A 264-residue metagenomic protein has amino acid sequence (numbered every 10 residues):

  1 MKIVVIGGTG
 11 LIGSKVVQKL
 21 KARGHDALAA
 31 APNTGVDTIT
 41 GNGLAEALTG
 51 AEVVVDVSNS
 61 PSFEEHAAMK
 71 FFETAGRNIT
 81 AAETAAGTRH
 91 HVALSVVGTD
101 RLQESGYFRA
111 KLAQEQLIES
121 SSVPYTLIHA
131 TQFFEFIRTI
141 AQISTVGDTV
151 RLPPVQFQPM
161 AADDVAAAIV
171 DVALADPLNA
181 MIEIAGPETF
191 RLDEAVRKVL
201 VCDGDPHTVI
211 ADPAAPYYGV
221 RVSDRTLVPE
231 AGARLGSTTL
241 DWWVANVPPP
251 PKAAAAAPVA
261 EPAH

Functional and structural regions predicted by a protein language model:
M1-R23: N-terminal Rossmann NAD(P)H-binding glycine-rich loop of SDR-like oxidoreductase domains
I12, V54, V165-I169, I184 (+2 more regions): Non-catalytic, hydrophobic alpha-helical segments
A22-A86, V96-G106: NAD(P)H-binding glycine-rich loop region in Rossmannoid oxidoreductase-like domains and their noncatalytic homologs
G87, S95, A113-F136: Conserved beta-loop-beta element that borders a ligand/cofactor-binding pocket
Y125-T126, T139-M160: A conserved pocket-lining segment of Rossmann-fold NAD(P)-dependent short-chain dehydrogenase/reductase
E135-A141, V146, V172-I182, D205-H207: Glycine/proline-rich active-site loop of Rossmann-fold NAD(P)-dependent oxidoreductases
L152-Q156, I182-T189, D203: Glycine-rich Rossmann NAD(P)(H)-binding loop
V196-H264: Mobile cap/lid helix-loop segments that border enzyme active or cofactor-binding sites and regulate substrate access
